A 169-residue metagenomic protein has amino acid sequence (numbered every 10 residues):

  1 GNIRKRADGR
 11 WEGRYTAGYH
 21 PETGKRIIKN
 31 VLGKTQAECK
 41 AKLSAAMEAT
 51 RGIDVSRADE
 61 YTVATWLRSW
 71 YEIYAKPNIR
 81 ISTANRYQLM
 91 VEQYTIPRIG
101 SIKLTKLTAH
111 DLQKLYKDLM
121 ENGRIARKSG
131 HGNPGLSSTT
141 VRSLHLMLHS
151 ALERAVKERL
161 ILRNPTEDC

Functional and structural regions predicted by a protein language model:
N2, M90-Y94, S101-K114, E121-C169: N-terminal DNA-binding recognition helix of tyrosine site-specific recombinases/integrases
R6-E12, A17-K114: N-terminal DNA-binding module of tyrosine recombinases/phage integrases
